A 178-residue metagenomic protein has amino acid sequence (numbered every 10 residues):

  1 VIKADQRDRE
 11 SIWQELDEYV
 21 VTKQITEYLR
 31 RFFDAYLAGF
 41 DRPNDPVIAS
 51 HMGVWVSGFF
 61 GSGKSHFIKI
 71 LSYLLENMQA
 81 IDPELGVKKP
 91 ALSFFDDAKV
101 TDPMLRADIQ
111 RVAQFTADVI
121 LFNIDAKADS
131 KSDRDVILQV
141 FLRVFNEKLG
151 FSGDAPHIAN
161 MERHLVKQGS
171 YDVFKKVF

Functional and structural regions predicted by a protein language model:
V1-S62, K69, Y73-L75, V119 (+1 more regions): Walker A/P-loop-proximal flanking segment of P-loop NTPase domains
G53-F59, H66-F178: P-loop NTPase motor core
